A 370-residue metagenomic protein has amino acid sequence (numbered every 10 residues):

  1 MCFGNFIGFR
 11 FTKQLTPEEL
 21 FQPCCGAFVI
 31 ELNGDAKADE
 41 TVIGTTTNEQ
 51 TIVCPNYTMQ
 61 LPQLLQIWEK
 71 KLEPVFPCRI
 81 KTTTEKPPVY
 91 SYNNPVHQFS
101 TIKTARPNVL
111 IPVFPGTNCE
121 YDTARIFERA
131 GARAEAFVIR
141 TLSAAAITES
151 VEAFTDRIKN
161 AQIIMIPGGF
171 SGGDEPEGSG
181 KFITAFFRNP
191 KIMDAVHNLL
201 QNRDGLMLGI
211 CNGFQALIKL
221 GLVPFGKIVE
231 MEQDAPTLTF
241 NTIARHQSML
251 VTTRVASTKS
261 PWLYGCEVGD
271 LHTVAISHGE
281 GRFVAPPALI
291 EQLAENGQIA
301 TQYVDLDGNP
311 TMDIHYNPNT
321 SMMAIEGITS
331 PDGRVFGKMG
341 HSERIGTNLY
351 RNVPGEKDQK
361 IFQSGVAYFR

Functional and structural regions predicted by a protein language model:
M1-A27, N33-N108, G116, R125: Intein/HINT protein-splicing elements and their conserved insertion hotspots or analogous self-processing inserts
M1-F3, G116-E120, G213, I276 (+2 more regions): Conserved phosphate/anionic-ligand binding catalytic regions in large, soluble enzymes, centered on
M1-F6, K37-A38, A124-R129, F182 (+3 more regions): Short, solvent-exposed amphipathic alpha-helical segments in soluble enzyme and RNA/protein-processing domains
M1-N5, P167, S171-K259, Q363: Cysteine-nucleophile active-site neighborhood
T12-A27, E31-G34, T141, V151 (+2 more regions): Hydrophobic alpha-helical bundle architecture
S91-S179, L263-Y264, D270-T273, R282-P286 (+2 more regions): Extended, subdomain-level signal for the structured scaffold at the beginning of enzyme domains
E149, A153-D156, H197-N198, E230-R370: Amide-donor transfer/coupling interface in amidating biosynthetic enzymes
